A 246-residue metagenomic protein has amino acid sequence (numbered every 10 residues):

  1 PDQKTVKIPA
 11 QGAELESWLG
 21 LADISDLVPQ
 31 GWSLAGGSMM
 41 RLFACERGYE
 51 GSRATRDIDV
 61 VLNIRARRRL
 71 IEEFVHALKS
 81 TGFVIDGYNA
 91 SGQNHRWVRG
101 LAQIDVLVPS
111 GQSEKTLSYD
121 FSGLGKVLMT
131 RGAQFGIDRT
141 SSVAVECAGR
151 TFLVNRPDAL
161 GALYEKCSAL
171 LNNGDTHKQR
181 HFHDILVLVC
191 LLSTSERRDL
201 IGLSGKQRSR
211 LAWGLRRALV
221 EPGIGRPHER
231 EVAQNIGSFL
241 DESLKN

Functional and structural regions predicted by a protein language model:
P1-N246: Compositionally biased terminal segments of proteins
